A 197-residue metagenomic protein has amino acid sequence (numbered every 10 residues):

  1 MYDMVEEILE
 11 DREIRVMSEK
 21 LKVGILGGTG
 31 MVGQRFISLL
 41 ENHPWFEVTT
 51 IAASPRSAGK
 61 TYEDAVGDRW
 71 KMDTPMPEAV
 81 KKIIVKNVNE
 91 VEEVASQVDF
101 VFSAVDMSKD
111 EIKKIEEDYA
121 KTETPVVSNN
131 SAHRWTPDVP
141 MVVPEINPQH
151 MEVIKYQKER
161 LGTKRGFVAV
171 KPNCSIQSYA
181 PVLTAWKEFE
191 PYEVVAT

Functional and structural regions predicted by a protein language model:
Y2-T197: N-terminal Rossmann-like NAD(P) cofactor-binding subdomain of oxidoreductases, focused on the glycine-rich
